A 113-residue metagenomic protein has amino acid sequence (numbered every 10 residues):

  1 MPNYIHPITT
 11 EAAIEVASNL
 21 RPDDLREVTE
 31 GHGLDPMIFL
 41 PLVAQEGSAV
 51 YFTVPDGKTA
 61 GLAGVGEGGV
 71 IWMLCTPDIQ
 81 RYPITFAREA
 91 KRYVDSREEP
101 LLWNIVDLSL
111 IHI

Functional and structural regions predicted by a protein language model:
M1-L34: Short amphipathic alpha-helix that is part of the acyltransferase structural core
F39-F52, G61, E99-L101: A short helix-loop-beta-strand connector motif used in the catalytic cores of GNAT acetyltransferases and, in some
F52, G57-W72: Conserved beta-strand in the GNAT
W72-R88: A short, internal acetyl-CoA/4′-phosphopantetheine-binding micro-motif in the GNAT/acyltransferase core
P83-E99: Mid-chain, well-packed structural core segment of small domains
R97-L108: Conserved GNAT acetyl-CoA-binding A-motif
I111-I113: Conserved small/polar residues in nucleotide/adenosyl-binding loops
